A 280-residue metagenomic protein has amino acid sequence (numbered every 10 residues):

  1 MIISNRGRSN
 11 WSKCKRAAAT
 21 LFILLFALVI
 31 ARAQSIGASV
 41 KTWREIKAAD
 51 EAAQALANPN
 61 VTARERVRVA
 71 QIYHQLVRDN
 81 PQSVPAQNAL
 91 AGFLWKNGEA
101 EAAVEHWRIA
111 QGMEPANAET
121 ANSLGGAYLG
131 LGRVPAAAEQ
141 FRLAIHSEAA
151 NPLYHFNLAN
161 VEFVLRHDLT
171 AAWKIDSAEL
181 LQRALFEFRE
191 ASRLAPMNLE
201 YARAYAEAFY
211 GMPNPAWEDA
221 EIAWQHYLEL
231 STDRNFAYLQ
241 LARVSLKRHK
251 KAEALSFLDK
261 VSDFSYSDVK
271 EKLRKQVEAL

Functional and structural regions predicted by a protein language model:
V29-P85: N-terminal leader/linker segments that initiate helical-solenoid repeat arrays
V61-I72, K96-I109, L131-L143, H167-E190 (+2 more regions): Structural signature of tandem alpha-helical TPR/SEL1-like repeats, specifically the intra-repeat loop/turn
D79, M113, S147, L194 (+2 more regions): Structural marker of alpha-solenoid helical repeat scaffolds
A86, T120, Y154, Y201 (+2 more regions): TPR alpha-solenoid repeat register
A89, S123, N157, A204 (+2 more regions): Canonical tetratricopeptide repeat
